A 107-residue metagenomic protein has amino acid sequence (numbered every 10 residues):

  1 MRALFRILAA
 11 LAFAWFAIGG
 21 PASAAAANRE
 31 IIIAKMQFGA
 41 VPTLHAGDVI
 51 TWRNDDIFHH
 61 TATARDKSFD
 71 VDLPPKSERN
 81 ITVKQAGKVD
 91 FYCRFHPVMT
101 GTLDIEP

Functional and structural regions predicted by a protein language model:
R2-L4, L8, W15-P107: Extracytoplasmic copper-binding redox domains, predominantly the cupredoxin/blue-copper superfamily
